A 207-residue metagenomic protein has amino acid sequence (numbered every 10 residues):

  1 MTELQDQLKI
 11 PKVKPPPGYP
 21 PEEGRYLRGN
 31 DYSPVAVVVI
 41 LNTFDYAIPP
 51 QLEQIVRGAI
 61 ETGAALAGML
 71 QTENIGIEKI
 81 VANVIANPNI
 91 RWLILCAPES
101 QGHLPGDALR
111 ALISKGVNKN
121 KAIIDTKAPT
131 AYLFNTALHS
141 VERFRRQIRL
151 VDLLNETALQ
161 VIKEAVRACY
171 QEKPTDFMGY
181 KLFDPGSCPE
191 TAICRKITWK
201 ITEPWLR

Functional and structural regions predicted by a protein language model:
M1-Q5: SEC14/CRAL-TRIO lipid-binding/transfer domains and related phosphoinositide-recognition modules that form deep
D6-N120, T202-P204: Conserved mixed alpha/beta catalytic, RNA-binding, or beta-rich assembly cores of soluble enzyme, regulatory
Y19, Y26, Y32, Y46 (+3 more regions): Sequence-level detector for tyrosine residue identity
E73-G76, L153-E164: A short acidic, often aromatic-flanked loop/helix-cap motif at beta-alpha or helix-coil junctions that lines enzyme
N89, A108-L109, F134, L182-S187: A broad "ordered helical/assembly scaffold" signature
W92, K121, P174-M178: Residue-level signal for secondary-structure boundary elements
A97-N155: Long, charge-dense
Q160, E164-R207: Charge-patterned, long linear interaction tracts outside catalytic cores
